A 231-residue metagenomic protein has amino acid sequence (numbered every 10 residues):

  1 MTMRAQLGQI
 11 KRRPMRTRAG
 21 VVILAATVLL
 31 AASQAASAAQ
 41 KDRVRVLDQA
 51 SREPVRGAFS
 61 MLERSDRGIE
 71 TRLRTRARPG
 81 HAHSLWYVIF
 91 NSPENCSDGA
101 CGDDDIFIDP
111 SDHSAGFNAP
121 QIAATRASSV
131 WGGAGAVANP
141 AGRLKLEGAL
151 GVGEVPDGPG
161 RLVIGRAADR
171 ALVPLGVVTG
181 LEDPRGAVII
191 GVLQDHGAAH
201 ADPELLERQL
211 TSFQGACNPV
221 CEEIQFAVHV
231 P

Functional and structural regions predicted by a protein language model:
M1-R16: N-terminal secretory signal peptides that target proteins for export/translocation
G20-A31: Bacterial N-terminal signal peptides
Q34-A38: Sec/Tat signal peptide C-region and signal peptidase I cleavage site
A39-P231: N-terminal leader/targeting pre-sequences
